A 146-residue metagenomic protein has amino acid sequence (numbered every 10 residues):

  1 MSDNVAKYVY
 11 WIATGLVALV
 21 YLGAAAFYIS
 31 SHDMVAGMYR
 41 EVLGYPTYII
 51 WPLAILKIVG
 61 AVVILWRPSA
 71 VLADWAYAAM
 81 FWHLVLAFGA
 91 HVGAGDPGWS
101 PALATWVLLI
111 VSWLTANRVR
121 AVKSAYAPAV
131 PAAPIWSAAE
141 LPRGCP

Functional and structural regions predicted by a protein language model:
M1-P146: Membrane-interface extramembranous regions
